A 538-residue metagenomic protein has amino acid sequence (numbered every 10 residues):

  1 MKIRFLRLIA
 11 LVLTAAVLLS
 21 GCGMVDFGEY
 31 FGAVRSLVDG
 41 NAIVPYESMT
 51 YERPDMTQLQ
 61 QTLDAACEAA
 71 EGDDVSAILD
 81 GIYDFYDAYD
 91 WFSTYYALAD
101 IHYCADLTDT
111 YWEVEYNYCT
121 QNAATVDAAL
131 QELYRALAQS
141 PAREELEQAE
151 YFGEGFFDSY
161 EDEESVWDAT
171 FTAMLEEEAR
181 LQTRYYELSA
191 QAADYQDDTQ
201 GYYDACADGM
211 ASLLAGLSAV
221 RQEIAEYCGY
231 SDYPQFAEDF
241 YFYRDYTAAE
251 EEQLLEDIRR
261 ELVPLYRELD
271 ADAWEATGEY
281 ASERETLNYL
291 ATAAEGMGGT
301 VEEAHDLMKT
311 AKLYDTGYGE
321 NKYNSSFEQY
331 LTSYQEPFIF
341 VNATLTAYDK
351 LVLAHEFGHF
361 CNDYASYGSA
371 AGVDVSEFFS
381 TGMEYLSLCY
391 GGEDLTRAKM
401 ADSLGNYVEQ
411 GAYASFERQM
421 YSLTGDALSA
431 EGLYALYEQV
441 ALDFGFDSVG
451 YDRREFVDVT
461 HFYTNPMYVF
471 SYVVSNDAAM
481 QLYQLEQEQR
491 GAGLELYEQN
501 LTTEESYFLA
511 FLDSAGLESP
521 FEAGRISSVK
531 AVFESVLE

Functional and structural regions predicted by a protein language model:
L13-L18: Hydrophobic core
D26-A281, E505: A well-structured
H102, C361, A414, D426-E538: C-terminal, non-catalytic "cap/extension" segments appended to globular domains
A215-N342, G405, E409-A412: Active-site-proximal, well-structured secondary-structure segments within enzyme catalytic domains
E261, S366, A371-N406, S475: Post-HExxH zinc-binding segment in Zn-dependent metallohydrolases
F338-L353: Short pre-active-site segment immediately N-terminal to the catalytic Zn-binding motif
V352, E356, F360, Y364: Catalytic glutamate of the conserved HExxH
